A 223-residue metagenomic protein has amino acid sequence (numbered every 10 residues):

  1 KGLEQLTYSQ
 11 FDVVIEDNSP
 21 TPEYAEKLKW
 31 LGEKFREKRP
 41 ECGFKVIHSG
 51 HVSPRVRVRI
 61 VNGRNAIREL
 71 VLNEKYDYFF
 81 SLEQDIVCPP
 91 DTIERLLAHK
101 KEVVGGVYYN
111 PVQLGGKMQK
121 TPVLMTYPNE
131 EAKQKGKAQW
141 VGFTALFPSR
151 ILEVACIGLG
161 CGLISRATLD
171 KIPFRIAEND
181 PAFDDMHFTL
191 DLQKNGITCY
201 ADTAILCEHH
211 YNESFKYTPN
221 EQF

Functional and structural regions predicted by a protein language model:
K1-F11, P20: Short, acidic, metal-binding catalytic loop of nucleotide-sugar glycosyltransferases
D17-E23: Acidic ATP/Mg2+-coordinating residue in the GHKL
Y24-Y76: Active-site-proximal specificity loops/subdomain of glycosyltransferases
K75-V87: Short beta-strand-to-loop acidic/aromatic patch adjacent to the donor-nucleotide binding site
P89-I176: Conserved catalytic core of nucleotide-sugar-dependent glycosyltransferases
R150-C161, R166-F223: C-terminal catalytic/acceptor-binding lobe
